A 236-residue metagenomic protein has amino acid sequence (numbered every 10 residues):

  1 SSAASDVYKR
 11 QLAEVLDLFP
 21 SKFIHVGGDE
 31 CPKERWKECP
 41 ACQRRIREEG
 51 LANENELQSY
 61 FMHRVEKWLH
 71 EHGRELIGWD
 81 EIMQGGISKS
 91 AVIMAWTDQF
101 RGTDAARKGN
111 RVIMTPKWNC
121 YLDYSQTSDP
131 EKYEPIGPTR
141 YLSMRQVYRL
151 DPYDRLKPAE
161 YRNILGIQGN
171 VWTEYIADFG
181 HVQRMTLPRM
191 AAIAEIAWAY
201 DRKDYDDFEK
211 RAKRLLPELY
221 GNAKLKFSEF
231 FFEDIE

Functional and structural regions predicted by a protein language model:
S1, D17-L18, Y161: Alpha-helix termination/capping residues and helix-transition junctions
S1-V7: Short, small-residue-biased leader/transition segments that mark boundaries at the very start of proteins
S5, G50, E54, Q58 (+3 more regions): Residue-level preference for long, well-ordered alpha-helices that form the structural scaffold of enzyme catalytic
D6, A13, D17-D104: Gly/Pro-rich turn-and-neighbor structural signature
K9-K22, K132-M144: Short charge-dense sequence patches
E75-E81, G86-A91, W96-E236: Flexible, acidic glycine-rich loops studded with aromatic residues
